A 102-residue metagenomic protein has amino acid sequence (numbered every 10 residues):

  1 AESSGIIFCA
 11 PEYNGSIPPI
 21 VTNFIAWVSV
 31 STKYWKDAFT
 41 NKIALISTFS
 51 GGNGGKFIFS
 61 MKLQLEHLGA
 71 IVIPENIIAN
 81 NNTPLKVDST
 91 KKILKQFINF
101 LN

Functional and structural regions predicted by a protein language model:
A1-L68: Helix-loop-strand module that forms the ligand-binding subsite of alpha/beta enzymes
I71-N102: Glycine-rich phosphate/pyrophosphate-binding loop and the adjoining helix
